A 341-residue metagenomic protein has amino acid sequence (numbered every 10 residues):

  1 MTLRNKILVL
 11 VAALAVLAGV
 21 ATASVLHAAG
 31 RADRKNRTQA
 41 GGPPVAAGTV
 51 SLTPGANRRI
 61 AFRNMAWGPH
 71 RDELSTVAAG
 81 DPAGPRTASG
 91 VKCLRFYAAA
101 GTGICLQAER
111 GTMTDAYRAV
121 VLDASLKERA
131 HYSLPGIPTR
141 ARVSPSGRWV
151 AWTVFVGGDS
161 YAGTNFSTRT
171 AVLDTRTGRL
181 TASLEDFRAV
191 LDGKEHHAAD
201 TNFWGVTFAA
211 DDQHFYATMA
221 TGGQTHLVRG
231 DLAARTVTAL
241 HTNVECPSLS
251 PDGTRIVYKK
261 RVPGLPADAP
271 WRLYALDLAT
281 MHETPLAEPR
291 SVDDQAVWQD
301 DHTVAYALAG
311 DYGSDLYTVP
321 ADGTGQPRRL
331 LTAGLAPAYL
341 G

Functional and structural regions predicted by a protein language model:
T2-G341: Sequence signature of WD/YWTD-type beta-propeller architectures
